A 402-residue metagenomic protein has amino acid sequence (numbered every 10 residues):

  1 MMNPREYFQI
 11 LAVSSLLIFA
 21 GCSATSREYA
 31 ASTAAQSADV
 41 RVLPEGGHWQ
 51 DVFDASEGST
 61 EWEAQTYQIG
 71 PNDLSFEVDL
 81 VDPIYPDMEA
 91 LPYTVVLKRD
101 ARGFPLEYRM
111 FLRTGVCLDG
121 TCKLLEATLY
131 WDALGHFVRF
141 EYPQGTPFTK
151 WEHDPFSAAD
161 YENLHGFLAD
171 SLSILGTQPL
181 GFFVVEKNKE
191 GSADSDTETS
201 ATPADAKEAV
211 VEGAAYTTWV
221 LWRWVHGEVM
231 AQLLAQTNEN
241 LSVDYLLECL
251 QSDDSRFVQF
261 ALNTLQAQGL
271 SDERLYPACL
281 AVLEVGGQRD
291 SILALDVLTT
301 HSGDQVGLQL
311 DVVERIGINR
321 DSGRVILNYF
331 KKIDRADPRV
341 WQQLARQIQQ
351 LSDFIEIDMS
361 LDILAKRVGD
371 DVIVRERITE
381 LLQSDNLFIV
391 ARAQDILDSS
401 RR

Functional and structural regions predicted by a protein language model:
M2-L11: Bacterial N-terminal signal peptides that target proteins for export
A20-G21: C-terminal motif of bacterial Sec signal peptides marking the signal peptidase cleavage site
Y29, S37-I292, D296, T300-L310 (+1 more regions): Extended repeat-based scaffolds of very large eukaryotic assembly and lipid-transport proteins
V258, Q288-S291, S322-I326, W341 (+2 more regions): Residue-level detector of extended alpha-helical repeat arrays and alpha-solenoid scaffolds
T264, Q268, V297-D304, Y329-A336 (+2 more regions): Residue-level signature of the C-terminal ends
Q309-E314, W341-Q347, V374-E380: Alpha-helical repeat scaffolds
V313-A345: C-terminal structural cap/anchor segments
R375-R402: Eukaryotic acidic, Ser/Thr-rich intrinsically disordered low-complexity regions
